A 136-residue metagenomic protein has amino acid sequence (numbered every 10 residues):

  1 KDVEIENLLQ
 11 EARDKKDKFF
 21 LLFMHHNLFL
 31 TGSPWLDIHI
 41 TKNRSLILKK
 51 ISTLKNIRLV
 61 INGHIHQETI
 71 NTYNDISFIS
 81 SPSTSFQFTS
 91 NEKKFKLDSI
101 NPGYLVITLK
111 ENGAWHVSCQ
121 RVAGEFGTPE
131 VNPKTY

Functional and structural regions predicted by a protein language model:
K1-S77, W115, P133-T135: His/acidic metal-ligating clusters that form di-metal
K50, T72-Y136: Binuclear metal-dependent phosphoesterase catalytic core
